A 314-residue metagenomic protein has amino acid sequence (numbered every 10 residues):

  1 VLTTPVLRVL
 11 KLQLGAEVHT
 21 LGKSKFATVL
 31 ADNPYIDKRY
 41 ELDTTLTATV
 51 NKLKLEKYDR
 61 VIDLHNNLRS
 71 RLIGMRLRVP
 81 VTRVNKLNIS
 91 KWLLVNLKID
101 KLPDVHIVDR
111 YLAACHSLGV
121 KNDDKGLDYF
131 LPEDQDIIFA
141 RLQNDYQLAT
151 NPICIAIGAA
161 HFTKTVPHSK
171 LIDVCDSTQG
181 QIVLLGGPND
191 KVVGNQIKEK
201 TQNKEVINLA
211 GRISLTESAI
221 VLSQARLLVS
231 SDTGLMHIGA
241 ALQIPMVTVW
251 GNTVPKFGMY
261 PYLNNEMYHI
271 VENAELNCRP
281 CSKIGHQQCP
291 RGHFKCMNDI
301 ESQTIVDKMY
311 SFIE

Functional and structural regions predicted by a protein language model:
V1-E314: Catalytic machinery of carbohydrate-active enzymes, primarily nucleotide-sugar-dependent glycosyltransferases
